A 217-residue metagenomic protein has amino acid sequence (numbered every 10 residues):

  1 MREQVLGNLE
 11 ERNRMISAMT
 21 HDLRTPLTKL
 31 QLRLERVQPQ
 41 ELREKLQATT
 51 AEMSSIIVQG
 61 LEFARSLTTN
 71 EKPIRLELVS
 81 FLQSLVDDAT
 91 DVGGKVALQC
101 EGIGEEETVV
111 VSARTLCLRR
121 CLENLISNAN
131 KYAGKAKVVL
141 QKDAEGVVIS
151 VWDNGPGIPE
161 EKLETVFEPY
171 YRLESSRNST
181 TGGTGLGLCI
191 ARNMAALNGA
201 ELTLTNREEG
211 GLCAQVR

Functional and structural regions predicted by a protein language model:
V5-A48: Membrane-proximal coiled-coil signaling linkers
L67-K72, E106, V110-A113: Conserved micro-motifs of the catalytic ATP-binding
G134, G199-A200: Conserved glycine-rich
K135-E145: Short beta-strand/loop element within the Bergerat-fold HATPase_c
D153: Acidic ATP/Mg2+-coordinating residue in the GHKL
I158-Y171: Short conserved segment of the HATPase_c
G182, G187, A191: Short alpha-helical Gxxx[C/S/T] motif in the catalytic ATP-binding
